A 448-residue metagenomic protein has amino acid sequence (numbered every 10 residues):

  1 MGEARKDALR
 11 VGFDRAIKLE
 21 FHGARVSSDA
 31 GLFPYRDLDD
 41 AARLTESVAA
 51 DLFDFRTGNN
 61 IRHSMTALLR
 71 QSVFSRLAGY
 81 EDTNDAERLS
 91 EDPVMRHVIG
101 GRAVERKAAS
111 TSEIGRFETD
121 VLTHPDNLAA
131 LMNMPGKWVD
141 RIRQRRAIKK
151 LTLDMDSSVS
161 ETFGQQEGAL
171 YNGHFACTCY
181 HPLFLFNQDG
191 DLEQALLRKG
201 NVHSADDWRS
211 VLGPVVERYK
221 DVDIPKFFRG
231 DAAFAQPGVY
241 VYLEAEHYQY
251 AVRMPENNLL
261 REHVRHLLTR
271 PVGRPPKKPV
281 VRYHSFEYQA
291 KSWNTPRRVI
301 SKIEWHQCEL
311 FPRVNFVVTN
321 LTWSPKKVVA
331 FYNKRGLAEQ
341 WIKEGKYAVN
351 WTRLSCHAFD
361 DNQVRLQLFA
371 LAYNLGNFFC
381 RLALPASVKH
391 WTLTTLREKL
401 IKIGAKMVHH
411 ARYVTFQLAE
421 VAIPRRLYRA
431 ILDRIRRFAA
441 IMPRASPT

Functional and structural regions predicted by a protein language model:
M1-N201, D206-D221, L243, C380 (+1 more regions): Dynamic "connector" segments at or just before major functional cores
E3-F21, Q249-Y347, L432-T448: An anionic, glycine-rich sequence signature occurring as long contiguous blocks
V11-I17, V48-L52, P93-R96, Y242 (+4 more regions): Short acidic (Asp/Glu) and glycine-rich catalytic loops that position anionic groups and cofactors
L38, A86, K327-V364, L368-C380: Short amphipathic alpha-helical "interface-anchor" segments enriched in bulky aromatics
E87-R88, V104, K226, A383-L393: Short, glycine/acidic-rich hinge or "gate" loops at secondary-structure transitions that mediate conformational
S204-L259: Domain-level cores of phosphate- or acyl-group-handling catalytic modules
A348-W351, D360, P385-I401: A glycine-rich phosphate-binding loop feature that marks nucleotide/adenosyl-phosphate handling sites
